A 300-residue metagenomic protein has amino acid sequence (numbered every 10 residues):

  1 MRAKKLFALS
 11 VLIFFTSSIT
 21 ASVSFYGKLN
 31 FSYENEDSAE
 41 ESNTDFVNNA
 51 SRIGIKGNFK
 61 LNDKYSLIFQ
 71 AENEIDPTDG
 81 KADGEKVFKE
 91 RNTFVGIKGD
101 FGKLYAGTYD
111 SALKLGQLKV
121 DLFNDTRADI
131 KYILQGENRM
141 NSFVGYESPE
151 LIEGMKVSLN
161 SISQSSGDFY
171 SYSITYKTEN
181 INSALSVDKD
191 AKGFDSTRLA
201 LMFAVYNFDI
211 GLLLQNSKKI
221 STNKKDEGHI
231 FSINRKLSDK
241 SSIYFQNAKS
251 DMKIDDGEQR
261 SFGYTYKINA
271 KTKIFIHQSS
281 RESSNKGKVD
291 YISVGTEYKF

Functional and structural regions predicted by a protein language model:
K4, T16, T20, K60-N62 (+6 more regions): Outer-membrane beta-barrel channels and translocator barrels
S22-E34, S42-D168, T175-K177, N182: Outer membrane beta-barrel
V23-F31, D63, L67-A71, L104 (+10 more regions): Transmembrane beta-strands of outer-membrane beta-barrel proteins
F31-D37, N73-P77, D110-A112, S161-S165 (+7 more regions): Transmembrane beta-strands of outer-membrane beta-barrel pores
T44-N48, K86-E90, E137-R139, Q164-F169 (+5 more regions): Transmembrane beta-barrel outer-membrane domains
G54-K56, F94-G96, G145-E147, S173-T175 (+5 more regions): Outer-membrane beta-barrel architecture
V144, Y266-A270, K288-F300: Outer-membrane beta-barrel "beta-signal"
F169-S261: Detector for outer-membrane/organellar transmembrane beta-barrel domains, recognizing the amphipathic beta-strand
